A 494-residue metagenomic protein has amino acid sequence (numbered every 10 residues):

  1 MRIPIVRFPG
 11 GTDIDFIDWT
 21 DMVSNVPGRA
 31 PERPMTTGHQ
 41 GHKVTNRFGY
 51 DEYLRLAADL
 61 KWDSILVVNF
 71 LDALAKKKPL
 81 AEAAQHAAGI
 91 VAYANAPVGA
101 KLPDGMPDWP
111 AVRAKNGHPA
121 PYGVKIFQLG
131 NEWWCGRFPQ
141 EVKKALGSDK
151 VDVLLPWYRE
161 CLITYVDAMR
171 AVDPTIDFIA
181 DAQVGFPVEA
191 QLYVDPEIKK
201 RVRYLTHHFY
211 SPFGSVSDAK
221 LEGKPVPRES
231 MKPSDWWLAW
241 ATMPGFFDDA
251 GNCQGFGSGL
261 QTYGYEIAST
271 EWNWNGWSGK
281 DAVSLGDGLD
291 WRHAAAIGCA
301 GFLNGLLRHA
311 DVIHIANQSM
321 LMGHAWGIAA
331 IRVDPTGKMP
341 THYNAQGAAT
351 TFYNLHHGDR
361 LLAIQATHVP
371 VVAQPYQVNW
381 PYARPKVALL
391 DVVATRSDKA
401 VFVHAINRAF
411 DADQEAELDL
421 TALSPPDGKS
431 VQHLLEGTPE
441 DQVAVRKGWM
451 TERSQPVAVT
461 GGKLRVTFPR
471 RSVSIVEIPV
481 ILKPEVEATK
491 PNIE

Functional and structural regions predicted by a protein language model:
M1-R203, H207-E222: N-terminal catalytic cores of secreted or lumenal carbohydrate-active enzymes
T12-I17, D72-K77, G130, W134-R137 (+9 more regions): Flexible loop/turn segments at secondary-structure boundaries
I14, Y265-D391: Aromatic/acidic polysaccharide-binding cleft in carbohydrate-active enzymes
K43, R203, P212-A282: Glycoside hydrolase catalytic-domain groove-lining segments
G49-D63, P119-G123, Y165-T175, N252-G264 (+3 more regions): A structural motif corresponding to the C-terminal end of an alpha-helix and its immediate exit/capping segment
Y53-R55, A388-R396: Short, surface-exposed beta-strand/loop micro-motifs that present aromatic residues
Y165, T206, F246-D249, C253 (+3 more regions): Extended, hydrophobic alpha-helical segments in both membrane/secreted and soluble proteins
A373-P385, I406-E494: C-terminal beta-sandwich/jelly-roll accessory domains of carbohydrate-active enzymes
